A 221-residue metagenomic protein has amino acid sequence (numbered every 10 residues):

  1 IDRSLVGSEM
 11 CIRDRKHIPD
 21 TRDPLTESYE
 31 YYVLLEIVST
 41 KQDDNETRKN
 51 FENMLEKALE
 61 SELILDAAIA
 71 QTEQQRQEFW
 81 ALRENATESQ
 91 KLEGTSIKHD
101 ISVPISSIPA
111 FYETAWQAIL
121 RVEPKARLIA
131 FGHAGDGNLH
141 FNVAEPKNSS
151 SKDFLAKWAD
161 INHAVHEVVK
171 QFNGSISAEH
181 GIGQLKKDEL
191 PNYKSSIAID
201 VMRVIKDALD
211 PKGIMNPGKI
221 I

Functional and structural regions predicted by a protein language model:
I1-G7, C11: Single conserved hydrophobic/aromatic residue that forms the stacking wall/gate of nucleotide- or nucleobase-binding
D14-L34, S39, N45-I221: Conserved glycine-rich FAD pyrophosphate-binding loop
